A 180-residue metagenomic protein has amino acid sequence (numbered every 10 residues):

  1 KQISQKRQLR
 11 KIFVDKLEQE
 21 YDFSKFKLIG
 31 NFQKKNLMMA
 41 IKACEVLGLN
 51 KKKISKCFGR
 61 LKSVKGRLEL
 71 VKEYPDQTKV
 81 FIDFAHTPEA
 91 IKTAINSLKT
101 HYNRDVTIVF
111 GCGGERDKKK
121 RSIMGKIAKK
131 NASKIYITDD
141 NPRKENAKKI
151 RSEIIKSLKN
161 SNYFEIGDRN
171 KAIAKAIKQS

Functional and structural regions predicted by a protein language model:
Q2-Q8, K79, M124-Q179: C-terminal helical cap/extension that packs against the catalytic core of soluble nucleotide-cofactor enzymes
Q8-F23: Acidic-glycine-rich active-site phosphate/pyrophosphate-binding loop
K11, R104-V106, Y163-F164: Hydrophobic anchor at the start of a short beta-strand that flanks the dinucleotide cofactor-binding loop
F13-V14, K56, I82, I137 (+1 more regions): General beta-strand structural signal in soluble alpha/beta enzymes
D15-K16, K72, I166-N170: Short loop/edge segments at beta-strand edges and connector loops that shape dinucleotide/nucleotide cofactor-binding
K16-L17, G113, D140-P142: Short, ordered loop/turn segments at secondary-structure junctions
Q19, S63, D168-A172: Short acidic loop-to-helix transition motifs that present clustered carboxylates
Y21-K134: Nucleotide phosphate-binding/pyrophosphate-handling subdomain across enzymes that bind or process nucleotide phosphates
